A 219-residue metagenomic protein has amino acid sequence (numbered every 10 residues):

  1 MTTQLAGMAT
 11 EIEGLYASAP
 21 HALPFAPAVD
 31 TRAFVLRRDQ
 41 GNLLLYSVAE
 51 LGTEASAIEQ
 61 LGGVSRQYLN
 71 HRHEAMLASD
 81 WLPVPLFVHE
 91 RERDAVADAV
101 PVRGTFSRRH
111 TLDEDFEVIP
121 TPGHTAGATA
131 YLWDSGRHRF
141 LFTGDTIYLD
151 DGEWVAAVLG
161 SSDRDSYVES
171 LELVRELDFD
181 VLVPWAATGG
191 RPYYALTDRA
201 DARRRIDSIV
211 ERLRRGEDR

Functional and structural regions predicted by a protein language model:
T2-G7, S18-H21, F25, G41-L44 (+3 more regions): Metallo-beta-lactamase
M8-E11, T111: Short, conserved catalytic or adaptor-binding loops enriched in Gly and charged residues
I12-L15, R38-G41, D115: Short, solvent-exposed coil/turn segments at beta-strand boundaries
A33-L36: Short, surface-exposed beta-strand/loop micro-motifs that present aromatic residues
D39, L61-V64, L177-D178: Structured helix-beta-strand junction loops
A49-E114, R205-R212: Active-site HxH/HxHxD metal-binding segment of metal-dependent hydrolases
N70, F87-R91, T121, T143 (+1 more regions): Generic beta-sheet signal
